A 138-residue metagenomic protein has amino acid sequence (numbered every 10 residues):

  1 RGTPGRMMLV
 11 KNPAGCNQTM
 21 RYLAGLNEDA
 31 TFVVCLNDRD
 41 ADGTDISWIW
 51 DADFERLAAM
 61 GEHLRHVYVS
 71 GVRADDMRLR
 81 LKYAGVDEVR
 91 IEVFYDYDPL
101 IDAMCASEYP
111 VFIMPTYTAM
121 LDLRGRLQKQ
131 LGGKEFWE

Functional and structural regions predicted by a protein language model:
R1-E138: ATP-dependent carboxylate-amine ligase
